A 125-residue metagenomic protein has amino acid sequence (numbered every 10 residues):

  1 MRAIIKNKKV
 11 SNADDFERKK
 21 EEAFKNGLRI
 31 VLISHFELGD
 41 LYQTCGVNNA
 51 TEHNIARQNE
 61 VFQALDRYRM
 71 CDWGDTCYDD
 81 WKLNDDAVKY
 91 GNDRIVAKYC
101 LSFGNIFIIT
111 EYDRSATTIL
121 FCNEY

Functional and structural regions predicted by a protein language model:
A3-K6: Eukaryotic low-complexity, non-globular regulatory regions
A13, E17-A97: Compact soluble domain cores
K89-Y125: Short, compact, well-ordered microdomains
